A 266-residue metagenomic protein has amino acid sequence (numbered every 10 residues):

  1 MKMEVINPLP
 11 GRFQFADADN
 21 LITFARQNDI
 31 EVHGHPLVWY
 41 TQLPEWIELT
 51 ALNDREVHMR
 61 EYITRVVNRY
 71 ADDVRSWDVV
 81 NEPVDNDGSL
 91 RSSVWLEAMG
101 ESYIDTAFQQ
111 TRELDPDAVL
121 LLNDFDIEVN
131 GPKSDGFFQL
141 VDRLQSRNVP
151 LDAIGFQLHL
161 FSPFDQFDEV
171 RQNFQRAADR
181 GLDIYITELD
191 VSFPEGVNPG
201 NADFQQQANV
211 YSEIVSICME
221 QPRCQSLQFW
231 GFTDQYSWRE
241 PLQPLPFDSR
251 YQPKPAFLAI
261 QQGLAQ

Functional and structural regions predicted by a protein language model:
M1-P10, D17-I127, F193: Substrate-binding cleft and catalytic face of glycoside hydrolase catalytic domains, especially the flexible beta-alpha
L9, Q14-E31, L96-N123, N130-V197 (+1 more regions): Glycoside hydrolase catalytic-domain groove-lining segments
T41-P44, D190-N198, Q228-L242: Flexible glycine/acidic-rich beta-alpha junction loops that bind and position SAM and/or redox cofactors in anaerobic
W77, I154, L227: Divalent metal-coordination and catalytic microenvironments
V80, Q157, W230: Conserved residues at the C-terminal ends of beta-strands
N86, L90-V94, Y236-R250: Catalytic His-Asp segment of secreted/periplasmic serine-dependent ester chemistry enzymes
F204-P244: Substrate-binding cleft of secreted/luminal carbohydrate-active enzymes
P241-A265: Extended substrate-binding grooves/exosites of carbohydrate-active enzymes
